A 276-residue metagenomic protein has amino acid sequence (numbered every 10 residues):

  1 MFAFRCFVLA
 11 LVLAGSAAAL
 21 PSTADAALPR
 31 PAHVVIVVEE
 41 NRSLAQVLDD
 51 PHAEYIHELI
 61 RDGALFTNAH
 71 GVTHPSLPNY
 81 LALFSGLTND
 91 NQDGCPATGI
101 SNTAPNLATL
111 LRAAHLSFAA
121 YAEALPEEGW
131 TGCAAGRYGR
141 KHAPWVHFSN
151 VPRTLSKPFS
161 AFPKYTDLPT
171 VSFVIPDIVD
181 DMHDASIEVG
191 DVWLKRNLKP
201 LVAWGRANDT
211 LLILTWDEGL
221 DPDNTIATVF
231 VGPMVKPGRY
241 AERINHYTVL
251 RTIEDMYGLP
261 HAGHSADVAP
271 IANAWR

Functional and structural regions predicted by a protein language model:
M1-R5: Positively charged n-region of N-terminal signal peptides that target proteins for export
C6-A18: Bacterial N-terminal signal peptides
S16-L28: C-terminal region of N-terminal signal peptides and the immediate post-cleavage residues of exported proteins
D25-R276: Flexible, surface-exposed loop/gating regions in the mature catalytic domains of secreted/periplasmic hydrolases
